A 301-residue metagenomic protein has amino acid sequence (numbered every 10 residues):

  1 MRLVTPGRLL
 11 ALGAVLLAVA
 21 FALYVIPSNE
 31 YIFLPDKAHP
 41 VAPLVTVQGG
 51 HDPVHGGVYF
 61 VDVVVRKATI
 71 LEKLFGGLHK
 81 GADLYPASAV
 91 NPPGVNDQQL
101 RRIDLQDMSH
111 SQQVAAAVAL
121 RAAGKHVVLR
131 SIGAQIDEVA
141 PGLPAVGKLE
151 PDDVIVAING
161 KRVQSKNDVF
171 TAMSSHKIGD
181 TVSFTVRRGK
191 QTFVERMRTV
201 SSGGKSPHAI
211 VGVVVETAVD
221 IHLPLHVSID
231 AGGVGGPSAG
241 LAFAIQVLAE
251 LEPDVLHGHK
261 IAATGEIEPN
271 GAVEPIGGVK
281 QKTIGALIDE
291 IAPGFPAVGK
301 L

Functional and structural regions predicted by a protein language model:
M1-A14, R102-Q106: Membrane-entry signal-anchor segments at the cytosolic-membrane interface, especially the N-terminal signal anchor
R8-P27: Hydrophobic membrane-insertion alpha-helices, especially the h-region of bacterial N-terminal signal peptides
I32-P53, Y59-V65, A87-A140, R196-D254 (+1 more regions): PDZ/PDZ-like peptide-tail recognition elements
T46-G49, K166-M173, S183, E195-T199 (+1 more regions): Short beta-alpha junctions and helix-cap segments that line functional grooves
L120, A145, D152-I155, F184 (+4 more regions): Terminal peptide-recognition signature
A145-D168, K282-T283, E290-L301: Conserved PDZ fold ligand-binding element
F170-V214: PDZ-domain C-terminal substructure recognizer with occasional recognition of PDZ-binding tails
L241, I245, A249-V255, I261 (+2 more regions): Glycine- and Gly-Pro-enriched alpha-helical subdomains that act as flexible, kink-prone "lid/hinge" or packing modules
